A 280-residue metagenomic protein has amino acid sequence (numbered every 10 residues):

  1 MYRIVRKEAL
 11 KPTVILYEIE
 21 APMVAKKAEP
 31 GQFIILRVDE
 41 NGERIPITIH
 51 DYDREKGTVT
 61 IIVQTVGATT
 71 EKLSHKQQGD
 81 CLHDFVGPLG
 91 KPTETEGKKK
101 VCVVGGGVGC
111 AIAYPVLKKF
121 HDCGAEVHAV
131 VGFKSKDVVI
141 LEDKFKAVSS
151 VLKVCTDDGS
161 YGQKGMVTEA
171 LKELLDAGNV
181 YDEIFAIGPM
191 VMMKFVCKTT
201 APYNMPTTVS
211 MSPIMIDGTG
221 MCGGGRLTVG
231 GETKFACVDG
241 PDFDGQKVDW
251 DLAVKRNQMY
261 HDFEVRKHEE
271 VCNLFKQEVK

Functional and structural regions predicted by a protein language model:
M1-Q78: Ferredoxin-reductase
R6, D51, V154-T156, V209 (+1 more regions): Structural signal for conserved beta-strand scaffold positions within catalytic alpha/beta enzyme cores
L36, H83-F85, L227: A generic structural signal for residues embedded in beta-strands
G42-D51, L89-K99, C237: Short, Lys/Arg- and Gly-enriched loop/turn segments at beta-strand edges
A68-I214: FNR/FR-type flavoprotein reductase catalytic core
I112, M190-V191, S212-D242, E270-F275: Local cysteine-cluster metal-coordination motifs and their immediate loop/turn environment, predominantly Fe-S cluster
F235-D239, F243-K280: Short Fe-S-cluster ligation motifs
